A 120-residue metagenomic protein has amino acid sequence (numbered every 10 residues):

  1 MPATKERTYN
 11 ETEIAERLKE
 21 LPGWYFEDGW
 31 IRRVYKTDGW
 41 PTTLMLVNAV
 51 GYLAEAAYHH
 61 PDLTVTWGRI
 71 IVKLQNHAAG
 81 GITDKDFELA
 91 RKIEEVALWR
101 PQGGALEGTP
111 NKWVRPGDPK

Functional and structural regions predicted by a protein language model:
M1-K120: Long, contiguous binding/interaction regions
